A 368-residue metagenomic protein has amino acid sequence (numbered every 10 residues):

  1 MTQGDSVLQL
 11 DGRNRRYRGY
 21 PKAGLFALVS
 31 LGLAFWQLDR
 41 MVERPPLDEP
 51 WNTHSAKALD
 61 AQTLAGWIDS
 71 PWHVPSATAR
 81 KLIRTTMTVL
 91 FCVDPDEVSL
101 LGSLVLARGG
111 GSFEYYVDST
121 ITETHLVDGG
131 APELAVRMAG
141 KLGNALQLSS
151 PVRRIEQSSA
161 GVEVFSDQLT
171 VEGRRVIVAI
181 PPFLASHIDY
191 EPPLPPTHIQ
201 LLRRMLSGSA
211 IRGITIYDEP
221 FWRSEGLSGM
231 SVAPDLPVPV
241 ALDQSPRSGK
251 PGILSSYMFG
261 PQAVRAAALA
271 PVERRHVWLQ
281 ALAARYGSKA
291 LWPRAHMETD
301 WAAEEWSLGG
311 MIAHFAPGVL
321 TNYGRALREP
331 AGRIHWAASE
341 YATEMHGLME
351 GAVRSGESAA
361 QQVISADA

Functional and structural regions predicted by a protein language model:
M1-A368: FAD-dinucleotide binding site
